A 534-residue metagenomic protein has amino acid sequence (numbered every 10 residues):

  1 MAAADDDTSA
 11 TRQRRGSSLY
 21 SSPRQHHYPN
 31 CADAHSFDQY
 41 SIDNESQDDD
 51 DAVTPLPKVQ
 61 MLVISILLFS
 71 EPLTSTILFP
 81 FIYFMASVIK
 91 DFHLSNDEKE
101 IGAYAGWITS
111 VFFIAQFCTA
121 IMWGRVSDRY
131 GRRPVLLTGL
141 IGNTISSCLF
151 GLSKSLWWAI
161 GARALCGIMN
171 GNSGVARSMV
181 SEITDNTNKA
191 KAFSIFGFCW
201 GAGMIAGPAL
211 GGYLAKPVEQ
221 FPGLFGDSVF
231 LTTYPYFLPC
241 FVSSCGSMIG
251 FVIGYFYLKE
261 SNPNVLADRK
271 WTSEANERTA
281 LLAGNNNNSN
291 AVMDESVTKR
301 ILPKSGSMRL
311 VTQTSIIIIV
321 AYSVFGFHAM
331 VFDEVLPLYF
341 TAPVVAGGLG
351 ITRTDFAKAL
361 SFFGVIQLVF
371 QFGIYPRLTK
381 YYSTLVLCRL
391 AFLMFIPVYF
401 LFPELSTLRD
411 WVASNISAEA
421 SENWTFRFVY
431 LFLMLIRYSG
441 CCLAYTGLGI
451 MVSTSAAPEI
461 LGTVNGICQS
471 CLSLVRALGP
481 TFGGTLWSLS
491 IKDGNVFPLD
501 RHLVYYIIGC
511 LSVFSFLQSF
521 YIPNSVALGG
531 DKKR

Functional and structural regions predicted by a protein language model:
A2-S87, G306-S307: Cytosolic juxtamembrane N-terminal segment immediately preceding the first transmembrane helix of multi-pass
T109-I121, G171, M204-I205, G364 (+3 more regions): Residue-level signature of mid-helix packing/kink "hotspots" within the transmembrane helices of 12-pass Major
Q116-W157: Conserved MFS/SLC helix-loop-helix module at the cytosolic interface between two early adjacent transmembrane helices
G131, L152-W157, M169, T184-D185 (+1 more regions): Helix-breaking motifs and short loop linkers at transmembrane-helix boundaries and internal kinks in secondary membrane
P134-L149, V386-F402: Structural signature of the two symmetry-related core transmembrane helices
G161-A202: Cytoplasmic helix-loop-helix junction between adjacent transmembrane helices in 12-TM secondary transporters
K216-S244, V386, T485-S512: A membrane-interface helix-boundary motif in multi-pass transporters
G246-L258, F402, S406, R501-R534: Multi-pass alpha-helical transporter architecture, strongest for 12-TM Major Facilitator/SLC carriers used
